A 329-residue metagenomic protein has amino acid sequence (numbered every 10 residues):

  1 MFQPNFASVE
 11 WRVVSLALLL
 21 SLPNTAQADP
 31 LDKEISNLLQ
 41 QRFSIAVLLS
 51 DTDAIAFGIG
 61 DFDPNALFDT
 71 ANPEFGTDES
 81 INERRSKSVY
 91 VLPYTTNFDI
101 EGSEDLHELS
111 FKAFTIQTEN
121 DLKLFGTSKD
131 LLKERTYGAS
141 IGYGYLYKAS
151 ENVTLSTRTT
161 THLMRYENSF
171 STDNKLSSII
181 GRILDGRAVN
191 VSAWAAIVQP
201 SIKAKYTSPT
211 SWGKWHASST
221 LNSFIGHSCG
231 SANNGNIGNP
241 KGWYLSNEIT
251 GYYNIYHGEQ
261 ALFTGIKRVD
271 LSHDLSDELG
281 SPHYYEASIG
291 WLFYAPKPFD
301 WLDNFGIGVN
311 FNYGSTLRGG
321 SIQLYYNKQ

Functional and structural regions predicted by a protein language model:
M1-E74, E101-D105: Cleavable N-terminal export/targeting peptides
K33-Q40, Y94-S246, I266-S272, L279-P282: Outer-membrane pore/translocation modules
S36, I81-S88, L92-E101, P296-P298 (+1 more regions): Subset of outer-membrane beta-barrel
L49, A56-L67, E101-K112, T154-R158 (+5 more regions): Residue-level detector of the transmembrane beta-barrel scaffold of outer-membrane proteins
A56-S88, Q117-E134: Surface-exposed strand-loop-strand hairpins of Gram-negative outer-membrane beta-barrel proteins
T70-P93, E278-Y294: Generic detector of solvent-exposed, compositionally biased contiguous segments
S88-Y90, H107, A139, A287 (+1 more regions): One face of beta-strands
C229-Q329: Outer membrane beta-barrel transmembrane domains
